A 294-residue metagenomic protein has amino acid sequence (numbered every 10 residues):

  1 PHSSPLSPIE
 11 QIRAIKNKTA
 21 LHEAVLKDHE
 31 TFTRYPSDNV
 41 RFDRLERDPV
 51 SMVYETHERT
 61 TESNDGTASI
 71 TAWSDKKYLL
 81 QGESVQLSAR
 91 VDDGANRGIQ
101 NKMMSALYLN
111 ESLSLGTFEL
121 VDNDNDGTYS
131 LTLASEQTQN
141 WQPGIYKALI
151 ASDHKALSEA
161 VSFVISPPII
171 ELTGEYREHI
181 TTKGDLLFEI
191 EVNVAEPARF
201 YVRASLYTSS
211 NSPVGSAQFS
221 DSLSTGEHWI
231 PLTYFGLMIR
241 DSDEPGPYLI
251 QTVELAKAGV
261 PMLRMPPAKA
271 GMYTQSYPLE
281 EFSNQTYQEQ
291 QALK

Functional and structural regions predicted by a protein language model:
H2-S51: Preference for solvent-exposed, low-hydrophobicity sequence contexts
E55-R59, H154-I180, G259-K294: Short beta-strand elements
T60-G94, I180-E189, R199: Contiguous beta-strand segments within globular domains
S84, D92-T117, F200-R203, Y248-Q251: Short flexible loop/turn segments that cap and initiate beta-strands
D92-N96, N193-P197, S209: Short solvent-exposed strand-capping/beta-turn motif centered on an Asx-Ser/Thr pair
E111-E119, S210-Q218: Surface-exposed loop/edge segments in extracytoplasmic proteins
S114-G116, V121-S135, S224-I239: Aromatic sugar-binding surface patches on proteins that engage polysaccharides or sugar-phosphate polymers
Q137-Y146, M238-I250: Short glycine/proline/serine/threonine-rich loop/turn segments at secondary-structure transition edges
